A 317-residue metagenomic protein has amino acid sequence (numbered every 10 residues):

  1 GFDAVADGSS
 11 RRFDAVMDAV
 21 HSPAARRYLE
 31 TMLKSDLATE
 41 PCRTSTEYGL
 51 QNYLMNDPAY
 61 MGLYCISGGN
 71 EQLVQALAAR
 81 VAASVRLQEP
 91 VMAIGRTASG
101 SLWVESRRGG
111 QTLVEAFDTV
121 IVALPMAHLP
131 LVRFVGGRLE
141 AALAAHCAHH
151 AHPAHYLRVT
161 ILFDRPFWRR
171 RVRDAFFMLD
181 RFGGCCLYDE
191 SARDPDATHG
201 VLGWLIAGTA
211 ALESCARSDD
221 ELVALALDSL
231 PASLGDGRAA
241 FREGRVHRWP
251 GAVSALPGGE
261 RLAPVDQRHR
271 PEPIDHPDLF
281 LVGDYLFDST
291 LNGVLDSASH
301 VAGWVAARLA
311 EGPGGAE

Functional and structural regions predicted by a protein language model:
G1-A6, A59-I66, A144-H150, T209-S218 (+1 more regions): Active-site rim elements
G1-A93, T97, R108, A116 (+1 more regions): Active-site/ligand-binding neighborhood in enzyme catalytic cores
R12-V16, Q72-R80, T160, L225-S233 (+1 more regions): Amphipathic alpha-helical segments that form well-ordered structural scaffolds and often line/cohere around active
D36-R43, L73, G95-R96, H128-R133 (+5 more regions): Short catalytic/ligand-binding loop motif for oxyanion handling, primarily in non-cytosolic enzymes, centered on
L77, L113, H149-H152, R193-D194 (+1 more regions): Short secondary-structure boundary/capping segments
V85-L87, V122, L281: A structural signal for the hydrophobic beta-strands that form the central parallel beta-sheet of Rossmann-like
E89, G95-S99, V104-R173, G237: Central helical "cap/lid" subdomain
S101, S106-R107, H155, R171-E317: Conserved flavin/dinucleotide-binding core of flavoenzymes
